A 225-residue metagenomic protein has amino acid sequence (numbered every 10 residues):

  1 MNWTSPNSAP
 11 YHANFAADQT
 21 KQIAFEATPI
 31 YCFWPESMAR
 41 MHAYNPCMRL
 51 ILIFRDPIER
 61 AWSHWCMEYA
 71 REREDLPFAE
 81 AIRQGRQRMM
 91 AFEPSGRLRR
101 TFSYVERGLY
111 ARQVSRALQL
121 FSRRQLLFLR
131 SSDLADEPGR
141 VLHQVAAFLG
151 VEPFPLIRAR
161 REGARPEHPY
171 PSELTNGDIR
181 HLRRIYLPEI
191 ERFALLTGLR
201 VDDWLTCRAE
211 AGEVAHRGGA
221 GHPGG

Functional and structural regions predicted by a protein language model:
M1-D75, S95-R140, P188, L195-L199 (+1 more regions): PAPS-dependent sulfotransferase catalytic domain
A13, R88-M90, A164-P166: Short, flexible segments with low predicted structural confidence
F78-A79: Conserved phosphoryl-transfer catalytic core
Q84-G96: A short, charged helix-loop
S115-L195, L199-H216: The conserved 3'-phosphoadenosine-5'-phosphosulfate
H216, G224-G225: Helix-rich C-terminal "collar"/helical-bundle subdomain used as an assembly and partner-interaction module in RFC-like
